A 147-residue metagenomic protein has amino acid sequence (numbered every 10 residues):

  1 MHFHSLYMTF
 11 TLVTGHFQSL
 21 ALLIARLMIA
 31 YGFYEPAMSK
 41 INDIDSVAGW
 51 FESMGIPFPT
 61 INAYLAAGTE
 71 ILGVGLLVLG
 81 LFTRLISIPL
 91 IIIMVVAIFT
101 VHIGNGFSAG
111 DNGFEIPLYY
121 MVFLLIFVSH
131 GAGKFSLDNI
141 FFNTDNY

Functional and structural regions predicted by a protein language model:
M1-N42, T60-G68, L72, V78-Y147: Extended, low-polarity transmembrane helix blocks
I44-I56, L77, R84: Short juxtamembrane and helix-loop transition motifs at transmembrane-helix boundaries in membrane proteins
